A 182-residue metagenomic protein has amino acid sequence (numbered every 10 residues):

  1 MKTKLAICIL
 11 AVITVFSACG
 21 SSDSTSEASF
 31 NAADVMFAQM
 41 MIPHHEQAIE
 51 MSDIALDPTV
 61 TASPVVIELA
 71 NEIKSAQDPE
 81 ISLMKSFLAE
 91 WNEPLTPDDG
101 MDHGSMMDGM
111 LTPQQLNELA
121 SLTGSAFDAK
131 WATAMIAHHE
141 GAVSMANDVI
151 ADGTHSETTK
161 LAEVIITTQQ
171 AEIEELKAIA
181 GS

Functional and structural regions predicted by a protein language model:
M1-I7: Bacterial N-terminal signal peptides that target proteins for export
V15-A18: C-terminal motif of bacterial Sec signal peptides marking the signal peptidase cleavage site
S21-S182: All-alpha RGS (Regulator of G-protein Signaling) helical domain and cognate RGS-like helical scaffolds
